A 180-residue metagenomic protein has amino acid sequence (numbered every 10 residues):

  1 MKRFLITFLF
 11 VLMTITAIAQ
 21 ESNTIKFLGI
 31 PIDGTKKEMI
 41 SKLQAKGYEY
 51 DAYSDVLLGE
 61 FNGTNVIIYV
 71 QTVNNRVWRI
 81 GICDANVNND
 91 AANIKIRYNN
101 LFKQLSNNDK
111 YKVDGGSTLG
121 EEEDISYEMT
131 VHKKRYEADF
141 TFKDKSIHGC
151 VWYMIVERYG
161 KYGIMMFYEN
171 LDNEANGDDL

Functional and structural regions predicted by a protein language model:
F4-A17: Sec-dependent N-terminal signal peptides
L9-V11, S22, E60: Generic marker of residues within folded, mature protein domains
F10, N75, G149-C150: Intrinsically disordered regions, especially transient/low-confidence alpha-helical propensity segments and coil-helix
I18-Q20, I80-G81: A short alpha-helix capping/helix-coil boundary motif
Q20-D55, A85-L180: Non-cytosolic coordination micro-motifs
L43-I80: N-terminal, post-signal-peptide region of Sec/Tat-exported proteins
